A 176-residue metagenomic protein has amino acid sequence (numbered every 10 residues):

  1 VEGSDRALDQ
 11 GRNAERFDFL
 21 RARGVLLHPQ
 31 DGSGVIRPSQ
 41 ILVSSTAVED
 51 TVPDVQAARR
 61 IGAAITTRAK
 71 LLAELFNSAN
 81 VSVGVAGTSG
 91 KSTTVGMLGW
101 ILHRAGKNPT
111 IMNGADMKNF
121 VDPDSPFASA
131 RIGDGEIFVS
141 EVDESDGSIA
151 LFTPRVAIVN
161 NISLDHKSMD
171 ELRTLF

Functional and structural regions predicted by a protein language model:
V1, S39-I41, E136: Short active-site oxyanion
V1-E2, L26, A64, N108: Residue-level detector of anion-binding/catalytic polar loops
E2-F17: NAD(P)-binding Rossmann-fold cofactor-contacting core
R6-L8, S44-A47: Structural motif
D9-R12, L27, F76-S78: Structural/interface elements that position substrates and couple domains in central-metabolism enzymes
V25-H28, S44-S45, D54: Cofactor-cradling patches in redox/metallo enzymes
L26-P38: Short acidic low-complexity segments
G34-R37, T46-F176: Phosphate-binding loop of NTP-binding sites
